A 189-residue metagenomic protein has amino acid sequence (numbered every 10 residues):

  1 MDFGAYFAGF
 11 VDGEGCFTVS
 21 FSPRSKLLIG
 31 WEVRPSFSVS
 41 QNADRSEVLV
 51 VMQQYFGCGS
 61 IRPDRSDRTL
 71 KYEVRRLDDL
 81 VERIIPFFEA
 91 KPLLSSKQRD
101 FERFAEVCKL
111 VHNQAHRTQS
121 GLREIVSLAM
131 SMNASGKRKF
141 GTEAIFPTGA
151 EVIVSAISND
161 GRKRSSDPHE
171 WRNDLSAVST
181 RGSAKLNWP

Functional and structural regions predicted by a protein language model:
M1-P189: Sequence-level preference for short, compositionally simple segments enriched in small aliphatic or small polar residues
